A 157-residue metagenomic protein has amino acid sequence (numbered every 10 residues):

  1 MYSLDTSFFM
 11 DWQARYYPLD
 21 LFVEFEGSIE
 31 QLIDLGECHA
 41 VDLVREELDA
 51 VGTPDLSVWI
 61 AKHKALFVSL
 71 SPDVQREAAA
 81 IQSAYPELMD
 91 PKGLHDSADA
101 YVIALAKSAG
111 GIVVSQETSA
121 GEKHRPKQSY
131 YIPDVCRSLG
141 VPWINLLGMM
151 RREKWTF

Functional and structural regions predicted by a protein language model:
M1-A40, E47-I60: Short, well-structured N-terminal submotif of metal-dependent ribonuclease cores
Y16, R45-E47, S119-K123: Short histidine/acidic/glycine/proline-rich micro-motifs that form metal- and phosphate-coordinating active-site loops
F22, S119-F157: Acidic, PIN/NYN-like endoribonuclease modules and their adjacent C-terminal/linker elements
L32, D42-D96: PIN-domain endoribonuclease scaffold, especially VapC-family toxins
E37, K64, K107-G110, G140: Residue-level detector of structured alpha->beta connecting loops
H39-D42, C136: Short internal beta-strands
D55-L56, V102, I132, L146: Residues within well-ordered alpha-helices
L70-Q128, P133-D134: Active-site neighborhoods of divalent-metal-dependent phosphate/nucleic-acid chemistry enzymes
